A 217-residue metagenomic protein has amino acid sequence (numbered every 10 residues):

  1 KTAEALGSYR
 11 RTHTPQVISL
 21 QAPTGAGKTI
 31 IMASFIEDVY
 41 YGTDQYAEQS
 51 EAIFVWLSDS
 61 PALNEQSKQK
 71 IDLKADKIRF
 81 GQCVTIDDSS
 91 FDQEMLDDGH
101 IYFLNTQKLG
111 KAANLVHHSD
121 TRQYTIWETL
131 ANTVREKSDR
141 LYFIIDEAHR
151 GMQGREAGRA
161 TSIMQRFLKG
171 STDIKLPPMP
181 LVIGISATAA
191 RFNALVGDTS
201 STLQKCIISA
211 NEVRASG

Functional and structural regions predicted by a protein language model:
K1-G217: RecA-like P-loop NTPase motor core of helicase/translocase proteins
